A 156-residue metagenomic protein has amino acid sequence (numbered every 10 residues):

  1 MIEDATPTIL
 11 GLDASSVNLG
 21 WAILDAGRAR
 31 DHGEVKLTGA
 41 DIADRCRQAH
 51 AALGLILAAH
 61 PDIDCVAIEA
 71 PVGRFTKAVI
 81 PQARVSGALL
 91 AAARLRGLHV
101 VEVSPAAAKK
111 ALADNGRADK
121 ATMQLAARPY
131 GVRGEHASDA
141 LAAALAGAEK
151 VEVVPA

Functional and structural regions predicted by a protein language model:
M1-A156: Phosphate- and other anionic-substrate recognition elements at nucleic-acid/protein interfaces
